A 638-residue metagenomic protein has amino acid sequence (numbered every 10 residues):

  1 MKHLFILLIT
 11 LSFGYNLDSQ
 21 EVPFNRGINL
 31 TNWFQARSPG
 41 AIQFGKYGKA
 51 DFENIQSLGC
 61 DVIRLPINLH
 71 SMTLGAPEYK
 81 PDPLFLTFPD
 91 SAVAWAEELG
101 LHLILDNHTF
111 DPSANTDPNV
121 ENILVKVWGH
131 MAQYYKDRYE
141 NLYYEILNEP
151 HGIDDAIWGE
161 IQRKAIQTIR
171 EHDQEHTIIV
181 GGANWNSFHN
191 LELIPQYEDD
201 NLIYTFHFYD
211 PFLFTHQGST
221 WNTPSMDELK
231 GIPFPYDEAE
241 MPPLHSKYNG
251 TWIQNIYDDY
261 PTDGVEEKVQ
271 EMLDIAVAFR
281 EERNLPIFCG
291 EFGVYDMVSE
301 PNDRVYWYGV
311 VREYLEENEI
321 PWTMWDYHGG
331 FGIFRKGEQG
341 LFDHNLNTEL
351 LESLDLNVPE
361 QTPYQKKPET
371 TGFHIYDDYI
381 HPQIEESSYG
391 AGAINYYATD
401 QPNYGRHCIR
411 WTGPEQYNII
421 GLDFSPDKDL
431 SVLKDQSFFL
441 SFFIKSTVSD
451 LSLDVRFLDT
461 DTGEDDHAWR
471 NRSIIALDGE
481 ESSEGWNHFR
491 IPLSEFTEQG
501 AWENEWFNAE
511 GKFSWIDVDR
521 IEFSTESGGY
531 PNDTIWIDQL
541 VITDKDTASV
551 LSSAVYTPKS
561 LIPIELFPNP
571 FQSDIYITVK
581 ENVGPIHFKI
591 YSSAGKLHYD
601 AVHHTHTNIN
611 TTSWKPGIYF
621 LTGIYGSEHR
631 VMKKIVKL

Functional and structural regions predicted by a protein language model:
M1-L4, K637-L638: Positively charged n-region of N-terminal signal peptides that target proteins for export
H3-F13: Sec-dependent N-terminal signal peptides
E21-T177, G182-L191, N201, F342-N345: Active-site mouth of glycoside hydrolases
V125-D263, D274-V294, E317-N318: Active-site region of glycoside hydrolase catalytic domains
V298-E369: Aromatic-rich peripheral "rim/lid" segments of glycoside hydrolase catalytic domains that contact and position glycan
Y364-S552: Beta-rich carbohydrate-recognition modules and glycan-binding surfaces
Y556-L638: C-terminal outer-membrane/trafficking sorting elements
